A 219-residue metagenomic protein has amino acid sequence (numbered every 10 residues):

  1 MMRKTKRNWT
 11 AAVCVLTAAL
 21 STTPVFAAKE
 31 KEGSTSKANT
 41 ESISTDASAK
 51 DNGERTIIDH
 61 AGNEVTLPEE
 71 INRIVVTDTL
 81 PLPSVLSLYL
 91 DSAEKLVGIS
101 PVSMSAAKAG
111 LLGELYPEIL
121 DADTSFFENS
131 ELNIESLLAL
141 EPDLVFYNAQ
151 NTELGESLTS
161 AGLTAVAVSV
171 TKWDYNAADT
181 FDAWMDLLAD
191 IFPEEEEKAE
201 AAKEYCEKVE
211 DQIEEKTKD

Functional and structural regions predicted by a protein language model:
M1-A11: Bacterial Sec-dependent N-terminal signal peptides
W9-T10, T22-L86, E195-D219: Bacterial Sec-exported substrate-binding components of ABC uptake systems
V13-S21: Bacterial N-terminal signal peptides
V65, L111, E118-E131, V168-D182: A structural signal for short loop-to-beta-strand junctions that line the ligand-binding cleft of periplasmic/secreted
E70, T79-L80, P101-V102, Q150 (+1 more regions): Solvent-exposed coil/turn segments that connect beta secondary-structure elements in extracytoplasmic/periplasmic
N72, S92-L96, E141-L144, A161-V166 (+2 more regions): Loop/turn elements at helix/coil->beta-strand transitions in domains of secreted/extracellular proteins
T77-S136, L144: A short, structured surface patch at a secondary-structure boundary
L154-D219: Extracytoplasmic substrate-binding proteins
